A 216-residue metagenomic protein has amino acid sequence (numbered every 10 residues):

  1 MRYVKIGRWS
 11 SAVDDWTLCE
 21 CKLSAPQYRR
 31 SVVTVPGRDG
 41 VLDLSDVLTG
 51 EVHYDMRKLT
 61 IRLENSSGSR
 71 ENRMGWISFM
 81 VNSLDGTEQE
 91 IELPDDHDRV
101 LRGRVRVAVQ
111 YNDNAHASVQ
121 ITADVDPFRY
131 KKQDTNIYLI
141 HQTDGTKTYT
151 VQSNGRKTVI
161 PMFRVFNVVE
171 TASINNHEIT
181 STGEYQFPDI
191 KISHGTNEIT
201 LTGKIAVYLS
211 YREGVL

Functional and structural regions predicted by a protein language model:
M1-P36: Polar/acidic, low-complexity leader/linker segments enriched in S/T/G and N/D
K5-S10, D15, D95, N176-E178 (+1 more regions): Residue-level detection of beta-strand-connecting loop/turn positions
K22-H53, T60: Electropositive, beta-rich accessory/interaction domains or terminal extensions that provide binding surfaces
L23, Q27, Q89-R129: Short beta-strand and beta-hairpin "edge-sheet" elements
L44-G68, A115-R129, N197: Oligomerization/assembly interface segments of phage tail-like spikes and tubes
M56, G86, I192-T196: Extracellular Ig-like/FN3 beta-sandwich strand-entry sites
E64-R106: Short, acidic/charged, Gly/Pro-enriched secondary-structure junctions
R129-L216: Intrinsically disordered, low-complexity segments enriched in serine, threonine, and glycine
